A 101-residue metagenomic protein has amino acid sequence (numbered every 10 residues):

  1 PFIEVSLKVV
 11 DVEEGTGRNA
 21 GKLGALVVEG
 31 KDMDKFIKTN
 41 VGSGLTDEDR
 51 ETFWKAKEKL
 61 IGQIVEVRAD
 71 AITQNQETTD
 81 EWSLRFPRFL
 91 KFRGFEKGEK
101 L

Functional and structural regions predicted by a protein language model:
P1-F95: Nucleic-acid 5′ end/cap handling module spanning
K100-L101: Extended, charge-rich, solvent-exposed interface segments
